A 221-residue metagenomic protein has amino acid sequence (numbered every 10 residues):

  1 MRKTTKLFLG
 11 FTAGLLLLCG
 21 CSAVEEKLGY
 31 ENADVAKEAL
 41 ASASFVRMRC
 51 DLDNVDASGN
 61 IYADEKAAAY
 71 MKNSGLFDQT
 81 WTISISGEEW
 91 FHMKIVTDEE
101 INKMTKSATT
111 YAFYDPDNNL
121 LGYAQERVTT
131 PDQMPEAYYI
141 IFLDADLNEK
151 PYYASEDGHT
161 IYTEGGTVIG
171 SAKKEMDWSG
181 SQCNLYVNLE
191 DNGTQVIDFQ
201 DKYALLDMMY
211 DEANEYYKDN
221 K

Functional and structural regions predicted by a protein language model:
M1-F11: Bacterial N-terminal signal peptides that target proteins for export
L9, P151, I169, Q200-K202: Generic hydrophobic/packing signal
L17-G20: C-terminal motif of bacterial Sec signal peptides marking the signal peptidase cleavage site
S22-M134, K174-K221: N-terminal targeting and processing segments
R127-N188: A charged, solvent-exposed segment within the mature domains of Sec-exported extracytoplasmic proteins
